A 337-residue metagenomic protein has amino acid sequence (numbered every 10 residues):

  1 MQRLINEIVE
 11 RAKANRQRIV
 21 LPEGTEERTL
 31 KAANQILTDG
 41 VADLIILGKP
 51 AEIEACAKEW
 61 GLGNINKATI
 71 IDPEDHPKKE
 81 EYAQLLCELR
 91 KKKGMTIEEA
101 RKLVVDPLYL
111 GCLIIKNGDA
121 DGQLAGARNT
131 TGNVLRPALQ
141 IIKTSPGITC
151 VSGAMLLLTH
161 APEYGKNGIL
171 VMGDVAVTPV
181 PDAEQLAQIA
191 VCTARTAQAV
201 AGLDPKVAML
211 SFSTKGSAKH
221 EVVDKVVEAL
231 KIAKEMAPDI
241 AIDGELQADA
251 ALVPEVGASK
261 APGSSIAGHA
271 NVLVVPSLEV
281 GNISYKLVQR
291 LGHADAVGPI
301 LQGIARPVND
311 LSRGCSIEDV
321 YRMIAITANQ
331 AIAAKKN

Functional and structural regions predicted by a protein language model:
M1-A267, V272-N337: Anion-binding alpha/beta catalytic cores of soluble intermediary-metabolism enzymes, centered on
